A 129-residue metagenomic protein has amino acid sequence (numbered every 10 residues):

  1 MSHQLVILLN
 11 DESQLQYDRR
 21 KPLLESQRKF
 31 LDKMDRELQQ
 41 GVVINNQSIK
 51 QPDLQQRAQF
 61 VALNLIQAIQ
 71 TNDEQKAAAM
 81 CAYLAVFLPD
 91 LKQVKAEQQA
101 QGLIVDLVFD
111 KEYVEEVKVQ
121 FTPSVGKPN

Functional and structural regions predicted by a protein language model:
M1-A78, F87, D106-N129: Compositionally biased, non-globular sequence tracts
K95-G102: A charge-rich, low-complexity, intrinsically flexible signal that marks solvent-exposed coils, linkers, repeats
